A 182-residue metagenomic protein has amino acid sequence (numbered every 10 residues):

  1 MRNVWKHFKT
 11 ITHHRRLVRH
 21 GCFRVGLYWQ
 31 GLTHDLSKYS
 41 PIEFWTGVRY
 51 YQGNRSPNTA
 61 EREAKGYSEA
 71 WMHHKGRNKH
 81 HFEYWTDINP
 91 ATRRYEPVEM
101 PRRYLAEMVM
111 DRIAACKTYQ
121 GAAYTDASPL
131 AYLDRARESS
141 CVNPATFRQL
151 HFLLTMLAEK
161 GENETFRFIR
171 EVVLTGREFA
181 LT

Functional and structural regions predicted by a protein language model:
M1-T182: Metal-dependent phosphohydrolase cores
